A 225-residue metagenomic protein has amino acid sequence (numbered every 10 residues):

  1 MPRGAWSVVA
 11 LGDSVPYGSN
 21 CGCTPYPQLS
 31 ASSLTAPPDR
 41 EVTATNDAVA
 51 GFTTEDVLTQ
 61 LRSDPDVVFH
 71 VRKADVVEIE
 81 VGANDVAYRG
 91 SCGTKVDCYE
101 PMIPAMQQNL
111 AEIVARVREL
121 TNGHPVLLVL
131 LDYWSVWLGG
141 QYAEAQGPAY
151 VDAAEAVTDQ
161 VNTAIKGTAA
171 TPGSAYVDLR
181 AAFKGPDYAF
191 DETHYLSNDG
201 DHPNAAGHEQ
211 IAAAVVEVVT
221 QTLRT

Functional and structural regions predicted by a protein language model:
M1-A50: Serine-esterase "nucleophile elbow" of acetyl-processing enzymes
S7-G12, P16, T43-A48, D75-E80 (+3 more regions): Structural recognition of the beta-strand scaffold that forms the well-ordered cores of secreted hydrolase catalytic
S14-Y17, V49-E55, G82-Y88, W134-G139 (+2 more regions): Solvent-exposed loop/turn segments at secondary-structure junctions within structured extracellular/periplasmic domains
D56-P104: Oxyanion-hole/transition-state-stabilizing segment in secreted/luminal serine hydrolases and related acyltransferases
V57, A175, Y195-T225: Histidine-centered active-site loop/cap adjacent to the catalytic His in serine esterases/O-acetyl transfer systems
Q107, L138-D178: Substrate-gating cap/lid alpha-helix
V114-E155: Active-site segments of SGNH/GDSL-like serine hydrolases that catalyze O-acetyl group transfer/hydrolysis on lipids
E155, K166-A206: Mobile gating loops/cap/lid regions near enzyme active sites that modulate substrate access
